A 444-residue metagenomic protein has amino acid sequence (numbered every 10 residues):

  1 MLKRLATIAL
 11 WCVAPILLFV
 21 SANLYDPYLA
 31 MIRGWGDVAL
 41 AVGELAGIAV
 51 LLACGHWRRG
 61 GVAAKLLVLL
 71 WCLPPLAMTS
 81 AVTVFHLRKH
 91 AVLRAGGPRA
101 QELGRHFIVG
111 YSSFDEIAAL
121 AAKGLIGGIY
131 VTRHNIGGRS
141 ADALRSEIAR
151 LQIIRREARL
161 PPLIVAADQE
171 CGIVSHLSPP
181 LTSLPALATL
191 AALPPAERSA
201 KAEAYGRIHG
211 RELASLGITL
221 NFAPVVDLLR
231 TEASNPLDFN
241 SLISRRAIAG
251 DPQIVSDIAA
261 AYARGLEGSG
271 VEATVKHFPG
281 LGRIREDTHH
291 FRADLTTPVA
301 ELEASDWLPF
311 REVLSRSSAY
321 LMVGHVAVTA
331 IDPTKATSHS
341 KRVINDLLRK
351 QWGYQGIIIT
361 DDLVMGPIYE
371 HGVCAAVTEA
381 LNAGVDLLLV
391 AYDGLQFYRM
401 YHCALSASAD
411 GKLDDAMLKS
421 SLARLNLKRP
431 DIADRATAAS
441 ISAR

Functional and structural regions predicted by a protein language model:
I8-H56: Membrane-embedded alpha-helical segments of integral membrane proteins
L18-L29, L120-R139, F222, D238 (+1 more regions): Short acidic, glycine-rich surface-loop motifs adjacent to enzyme active sites
Y25-P27, M78-A118, D361: Boundary/entry segment of secreted carbohydrate-active catalytic domains
V62-V84: Internal/C-terminal transmembrane anchor helices
G104-Y111, G127-V131, P161-Q169, L220-P224 (+4 more regions): Hydrophobic faces of well-ordered beta-strands that scaffold small-molecule active sites in alpha/beta enzyme cores
Y111-K123, K201-E212, A304-F310, G372-E379: Short, acidic/polar
R139-Q152, I254-A416, L427: Second-shell residues forming the walls of enzyme active-site clefts
R155-T182, G206-A233, V255-G280: Glycine-rich, aromatic-flanked loop segments that form ligand/cofactor-binding clefts across common enzyme folds
